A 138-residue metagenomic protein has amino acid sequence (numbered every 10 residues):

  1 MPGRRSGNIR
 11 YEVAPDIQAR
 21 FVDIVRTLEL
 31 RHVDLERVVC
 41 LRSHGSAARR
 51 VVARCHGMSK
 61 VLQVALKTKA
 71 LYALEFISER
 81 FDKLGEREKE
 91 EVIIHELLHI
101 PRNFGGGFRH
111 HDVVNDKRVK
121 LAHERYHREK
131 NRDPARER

Functional and structural regions predicted by a protein language model:
M1-R87, N103-R138: Metalloprotease/metallohydrolase-associated module, dominated by Zn2+-dependent proteases
K89-N103: Active-site recognition of the HExxH zinc-binding catalytic motif
